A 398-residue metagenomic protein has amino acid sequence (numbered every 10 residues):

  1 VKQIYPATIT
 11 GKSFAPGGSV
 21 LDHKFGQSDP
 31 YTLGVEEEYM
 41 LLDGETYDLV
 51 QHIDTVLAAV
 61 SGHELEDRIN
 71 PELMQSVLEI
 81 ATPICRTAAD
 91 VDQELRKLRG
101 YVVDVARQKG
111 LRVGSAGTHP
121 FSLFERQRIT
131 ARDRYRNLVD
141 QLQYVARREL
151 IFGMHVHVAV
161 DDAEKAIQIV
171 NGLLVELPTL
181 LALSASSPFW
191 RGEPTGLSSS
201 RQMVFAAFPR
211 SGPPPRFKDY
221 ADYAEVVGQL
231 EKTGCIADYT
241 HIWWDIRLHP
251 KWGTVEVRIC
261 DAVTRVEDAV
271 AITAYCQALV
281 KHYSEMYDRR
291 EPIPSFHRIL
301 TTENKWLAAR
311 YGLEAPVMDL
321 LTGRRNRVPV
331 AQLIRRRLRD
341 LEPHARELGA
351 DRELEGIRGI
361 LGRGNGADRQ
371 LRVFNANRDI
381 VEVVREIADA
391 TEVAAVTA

Functional and structural regions predicted by a protein language model:
I4-V105, K109, L138, F205-A398: C-terminal accessory/tail domains of diverse enzymes
D67-L73, A106-H119, Y144-I151: Short, flexible active-site-proximal loops enriched in glycine and acidic residues
L95, R132-V139, V160-L181, T264-Q277: Helical (often loop-to-helix) elements that flank the catalytic cores of nucleotide-handling enzymes
G110-Q127, W190-T195: Short, glycine/charge-rich beta-strand/loop segments that flank catalytic centers and engage negatively charged groups
F124-R136, T195-S211, E303-N304: Short, low-order "capping/linker" segments at domain edges
R132-F152, R216: Acidic, His- and aromatic-enriched active-site or binding-groove loops in soluble protein domains that engage sugars
V156: An acidic/histidine-cluster motif and surrounding catalytic segment that typifies divalent-metal-assisted enzyme active
D162, V170-F217: An exposed, glycine/acidic-rich loop-and-rim segment of catalytic or binding clefts
